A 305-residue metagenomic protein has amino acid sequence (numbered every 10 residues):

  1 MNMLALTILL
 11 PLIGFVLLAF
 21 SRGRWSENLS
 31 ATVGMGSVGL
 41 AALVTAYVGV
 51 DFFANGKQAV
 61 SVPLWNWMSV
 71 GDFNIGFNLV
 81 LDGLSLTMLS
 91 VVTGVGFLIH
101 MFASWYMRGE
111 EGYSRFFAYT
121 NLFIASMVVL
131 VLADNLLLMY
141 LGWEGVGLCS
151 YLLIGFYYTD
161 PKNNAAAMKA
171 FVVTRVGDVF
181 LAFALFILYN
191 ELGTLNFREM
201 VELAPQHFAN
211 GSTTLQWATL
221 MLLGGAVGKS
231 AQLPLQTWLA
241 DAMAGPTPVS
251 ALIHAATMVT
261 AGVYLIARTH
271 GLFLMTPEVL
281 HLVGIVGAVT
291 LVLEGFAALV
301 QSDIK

Functional and structural regions predicted by a protein language model:
M1-A5, S21-A118, E191-N210, R268-H270 (+1 more regions): Transmembrane helix-loop-helix hairpins at membrane boundaries of multipass inner-membrane proteins
L6, I13, L17, F77 (+2 more regions): Residue-level signal for short hydrophobic patches within transmembrane helices of multi-pass membrane transporters
T7-G23, F97-L98, V227, A231: N-terminal signal-anchor/start-transfer transmembrane helix
P11, D82, N135: Conserved acidic catalytic centers in enzymes
G14, L18, A41-V44, M127 (+2 more regions): Alpha-helical transmembrane segments of multipass membrane proteins
G14-T32, Y151-A165: Cytoplasmic juxtamembrane interface segments
G94, L98-M139, L148-K305: Hydrophobic transmembrane alpha-helices and their helix-loop junctions in integral membrane proteins
E144: Short phosphate-coordinating micro-motif centered on Lys-Gly-acidic
